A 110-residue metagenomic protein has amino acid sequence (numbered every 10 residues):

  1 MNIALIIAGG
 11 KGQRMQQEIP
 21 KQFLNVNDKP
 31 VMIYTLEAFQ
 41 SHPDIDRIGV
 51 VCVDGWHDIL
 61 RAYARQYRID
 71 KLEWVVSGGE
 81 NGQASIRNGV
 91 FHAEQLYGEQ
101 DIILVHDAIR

Functional and structural regions predicted by a protein language model:
M1-N2, I45, L72, E99-D101: Local beta-strand N-terminus motif with an aromatic residue
N2-H57: N-terminal glycine-rich phosphate-binding loop and ensuing alpha1 helix
V26, V51, V76-S77, H106: Structural motif
L36-Q40, A64, A93: Hydrophobic C-terminal alpha-helix "anchor/cap" residues
H42-D44, R65-K71, L96-Y97: Short helix-capping segments at alpha-helix termini
D58-Y63: Acidic helix N-cap motif at the loop->helix transition within catalytic regions of sugar-transfer enzymes
R68-E80: Conserved donor nucleotide-binding strand/loop of the catalytic core
N81-R110: Conserved beta-loop-beta/alpha segment of the NTase-like Rossmann-fold superfamily that binds/positions NTPs
